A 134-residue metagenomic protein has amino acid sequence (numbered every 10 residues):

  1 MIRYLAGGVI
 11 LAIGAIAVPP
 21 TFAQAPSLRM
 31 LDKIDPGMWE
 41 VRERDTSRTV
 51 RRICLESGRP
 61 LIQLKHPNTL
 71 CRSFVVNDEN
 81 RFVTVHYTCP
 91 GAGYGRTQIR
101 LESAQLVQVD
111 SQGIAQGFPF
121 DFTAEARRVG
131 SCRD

Functional and structural regions predicted by a protein language model:
G7-A17: Bacterial N-terminal signal peptides
V18-A23: Sec/Tat signal peptide C-region and signal peptidase I cleavage site
A25-P36, N77, G130-D134: N-terminal helix-cap/turn-to-beta initiation motif at the start of protein domains
I34-T49: Tryptophan-anchored aromatic micro-motifs
W39-E43, V83-P90, I99, V109-A115: Short beta-strand segments that buttress and anchor functional surface loops
S47-A104: Central antiparallel beta-sheet cores of small beta-barrel/beta-sandwich binding domains
A92-T97, Q108-V109, P119-T123: Short, surface-exposed coil-to-beta transition loops
Q116-D134: Edge beta-strand at a domain terminus
